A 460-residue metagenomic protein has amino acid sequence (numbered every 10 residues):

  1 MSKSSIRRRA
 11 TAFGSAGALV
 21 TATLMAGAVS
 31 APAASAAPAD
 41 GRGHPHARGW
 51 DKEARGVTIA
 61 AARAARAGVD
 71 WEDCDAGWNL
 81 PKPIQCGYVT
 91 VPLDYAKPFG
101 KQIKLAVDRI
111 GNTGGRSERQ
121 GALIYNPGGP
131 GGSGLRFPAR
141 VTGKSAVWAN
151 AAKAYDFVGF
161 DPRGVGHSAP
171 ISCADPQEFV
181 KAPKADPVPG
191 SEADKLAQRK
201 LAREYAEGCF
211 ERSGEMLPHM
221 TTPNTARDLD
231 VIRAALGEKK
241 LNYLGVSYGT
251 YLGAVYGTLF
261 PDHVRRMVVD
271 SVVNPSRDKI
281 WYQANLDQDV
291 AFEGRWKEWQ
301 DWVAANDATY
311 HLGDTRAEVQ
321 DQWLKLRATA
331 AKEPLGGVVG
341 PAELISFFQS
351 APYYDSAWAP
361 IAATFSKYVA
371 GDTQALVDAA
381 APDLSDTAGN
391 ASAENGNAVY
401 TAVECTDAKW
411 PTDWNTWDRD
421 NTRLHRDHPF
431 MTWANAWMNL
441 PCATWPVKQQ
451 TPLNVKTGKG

Functional and structural regions predicted by a protein language model:
S2-S15, A26-P187, E192-K195, A226 (+2 more regions): Catalytic-loop region of hydrolases
P45, G56-T58, Q320-K459: Alpha/beta-hydrolase fold active-site neighborhood
P130, R163-G166, E207-F210, G249 (+1 more regions): Alpha/beta-hydrolase active-site loop signature
S133, A226-R227, G245-L259: Glycine-rich nucleophile elbow surrounding the catalytic serine of serine-hydrolase chemistry
P170, P176-A235, P446: Active-site-proximal cap/loop segments of hydrolase catalytic domains
S172-K184, V255-E318, A363-T373, D383-T387: A catalytic-pocket lid/entrance helix-loop region that shapes and gates access to the active site across common
L236-Y248: Alpha/beta-hydrolase fold nucleophile elbow
